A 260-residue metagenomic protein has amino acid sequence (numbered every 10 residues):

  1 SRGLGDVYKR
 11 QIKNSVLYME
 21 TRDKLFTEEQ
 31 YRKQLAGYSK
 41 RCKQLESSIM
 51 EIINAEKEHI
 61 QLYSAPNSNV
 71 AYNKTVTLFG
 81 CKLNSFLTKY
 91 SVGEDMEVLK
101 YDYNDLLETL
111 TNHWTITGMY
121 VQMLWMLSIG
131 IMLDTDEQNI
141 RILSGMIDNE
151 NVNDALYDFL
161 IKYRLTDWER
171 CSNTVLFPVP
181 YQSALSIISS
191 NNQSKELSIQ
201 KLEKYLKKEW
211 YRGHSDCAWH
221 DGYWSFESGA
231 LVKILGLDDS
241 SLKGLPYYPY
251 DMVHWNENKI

Functional and structural regions predicted by a protein language model:
S1-Q11: Short, small-residue-biased leader/transition segments that mark boundaries at the very start of proteins
G3, W125, F226-E227: Short Gly/charged-rich anion-binding patches and loops
K9-H220: Eukaryote-skewed repeat-based solenoidal scaffolds used as protein-protein interaction platforms, primarily
Q193-I260: Alpha-helical oligomerization segments
